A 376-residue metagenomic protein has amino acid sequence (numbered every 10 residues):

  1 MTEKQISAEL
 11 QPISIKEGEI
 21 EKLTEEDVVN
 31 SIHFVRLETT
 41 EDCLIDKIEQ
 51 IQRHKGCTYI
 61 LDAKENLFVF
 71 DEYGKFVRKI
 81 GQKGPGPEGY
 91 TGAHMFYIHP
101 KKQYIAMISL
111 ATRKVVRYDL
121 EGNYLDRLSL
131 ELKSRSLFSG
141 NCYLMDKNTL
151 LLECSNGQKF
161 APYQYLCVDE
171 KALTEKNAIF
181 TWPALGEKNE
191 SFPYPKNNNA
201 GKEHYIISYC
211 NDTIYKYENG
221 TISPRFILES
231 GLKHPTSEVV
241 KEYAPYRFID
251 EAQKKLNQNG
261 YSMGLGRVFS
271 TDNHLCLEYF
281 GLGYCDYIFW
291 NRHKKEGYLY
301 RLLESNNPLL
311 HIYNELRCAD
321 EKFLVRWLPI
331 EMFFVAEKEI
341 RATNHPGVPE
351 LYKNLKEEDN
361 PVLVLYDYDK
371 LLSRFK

Functional and structural regions predicted by a protein language model:
T2-L37: Blade/loop signatures of beta-propeller domains
S14, C57-D62, Q103-S109, N148-K159 (+4 more regions): Short beta-strand elements that form the blades of beta-propeller/WD-repeat-like and other beta-sheet-rich scaffold
E38-C43, K47, K75-K102, S109-L110 (+1 more regions): Blade-loop segments of beta-propeller domains
E41, G81-G89, S129-L137, T181-G186 (+2 more regions): Short coil/turn segments at the loop-to-beta-strand junctions that recur within blades of beta-propeller repeat folds
K47-Q50, T91-F96, R135-Y143, E187-K196 (+2 more regions): Repeated scaffold domains used in trafficking and secretory/extracellular systems, primarily beta-propellers
N66, R113-V116, K159-L166, N211-Y215 (+3 more regions): Structural motif
T91-A93, S109-P162, A178-L185: Asp-box/WD-like beta-propeller blade repeats and closely related beta-sheet repeat scaffolds
R225-P245, I249-A252, N257, H293-D320 (+1 more regions): Conserved blade-ending motifs and adjacent loop-strand segments that build the rim/top face of beta-propeller domains
